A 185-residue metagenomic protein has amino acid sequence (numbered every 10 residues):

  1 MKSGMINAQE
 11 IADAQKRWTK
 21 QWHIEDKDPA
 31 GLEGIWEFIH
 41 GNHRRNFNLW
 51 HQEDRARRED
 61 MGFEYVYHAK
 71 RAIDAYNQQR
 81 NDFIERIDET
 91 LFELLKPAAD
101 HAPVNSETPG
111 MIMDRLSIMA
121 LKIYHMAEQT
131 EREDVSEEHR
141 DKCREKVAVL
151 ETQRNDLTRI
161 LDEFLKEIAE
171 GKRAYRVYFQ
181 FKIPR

Functional and structural regions predicted by a protein language model:
M1-R185: Anionic, Ser/Thr-rich low-complexity intrinsically disordered regions
